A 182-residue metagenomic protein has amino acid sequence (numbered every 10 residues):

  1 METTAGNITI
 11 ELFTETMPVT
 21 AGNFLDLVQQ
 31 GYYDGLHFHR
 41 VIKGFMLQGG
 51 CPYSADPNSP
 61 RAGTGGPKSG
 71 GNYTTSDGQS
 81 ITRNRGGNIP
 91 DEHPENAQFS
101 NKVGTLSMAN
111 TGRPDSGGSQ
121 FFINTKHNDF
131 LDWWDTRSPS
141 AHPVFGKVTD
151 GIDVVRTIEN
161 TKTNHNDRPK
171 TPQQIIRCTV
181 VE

Functional and structural regions predicted by a protein language model:
M1-E182: Cyclophilin-like peptidyl-prolyl cis-trans isomerases
